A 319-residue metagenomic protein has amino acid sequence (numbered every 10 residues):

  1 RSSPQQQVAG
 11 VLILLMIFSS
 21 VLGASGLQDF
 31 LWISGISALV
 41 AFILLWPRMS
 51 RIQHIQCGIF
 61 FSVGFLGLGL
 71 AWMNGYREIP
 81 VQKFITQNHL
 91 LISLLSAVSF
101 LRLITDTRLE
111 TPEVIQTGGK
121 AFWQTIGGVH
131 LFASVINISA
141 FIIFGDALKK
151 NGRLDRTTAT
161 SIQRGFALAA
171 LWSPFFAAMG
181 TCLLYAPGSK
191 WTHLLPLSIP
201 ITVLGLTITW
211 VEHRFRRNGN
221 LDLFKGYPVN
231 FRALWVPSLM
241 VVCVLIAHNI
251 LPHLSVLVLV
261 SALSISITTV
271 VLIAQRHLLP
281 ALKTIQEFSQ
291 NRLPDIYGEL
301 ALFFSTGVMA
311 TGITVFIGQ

Functional and structural regions predicted by a protein language model:
R1-I79, F84, H89, P200 (+1 more regions): Hydrophobic transmembrane alpha-helices of multi-pass small-molecule transporters
R1-S2, D106-E110, T117-F122, A147-T160 (+1 more regions): Juxtamembrane helix-boundary/capping and inter-helix hinge elements in multi-pass membrane proteins
L22, L184-H193, N249-L254, M309: Helix-coil boundary and interhelical linker segments in multi-pass alpha-helical membrane proteins
A71-L148, L278-Q319: Membrane-embedded alpha-helical segments and adjacent helix-loop junctions characteristic of multi-pass solute
S93-A97, Q124, A140-I143, S173-A177 (+3 more regions): Membrane-embedded alpha-helical core segments of multi-pass
W123-G127, L195, W235: Hydrophobic alpha-helical transmembrane segments
N151-R232: Membrane-core helix-loop-helix motifs of multi-pass transport proteins
G180, C243-H253, A310-G318: Alpha-helical transmembrane segments and their membrane-interface junctions in multi-pass membrane proteins
